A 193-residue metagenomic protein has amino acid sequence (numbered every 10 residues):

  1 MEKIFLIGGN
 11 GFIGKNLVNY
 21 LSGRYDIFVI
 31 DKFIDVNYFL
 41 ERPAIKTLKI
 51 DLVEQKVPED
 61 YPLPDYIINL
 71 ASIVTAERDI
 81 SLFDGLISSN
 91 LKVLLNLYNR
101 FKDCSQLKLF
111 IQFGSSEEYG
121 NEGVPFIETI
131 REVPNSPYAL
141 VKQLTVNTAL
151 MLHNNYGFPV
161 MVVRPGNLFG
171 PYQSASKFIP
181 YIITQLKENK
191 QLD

Functional and structural regions predicted by a protein language model:
I4-G23: N-terminal Rossmann NAD(P)H-binding glycine-rich loop of SDR-like oxidoreductase domains
I7, I30, I67-I73, F110-S116 (+1 more regions): SDR active-site strand-loop-helix element
Y25-I34: Conserved glycine-rich Rossmann-like NAD(P)H-binding loop of the short-chain dehydrogenase/reductase
R42-E54: Rossmann-fold cofactor-recognition segment
L52-S89: NAD(P)H-binding glycine-rich loop region in Rossmannoid oxidoreductase-like domains and their noncatalytic homologs
L95-N135: Conserved Rossmann-fold NAD(P)-dependent oxidoreductase catalytic core, especially the SDR/UDP-sugar
V124, N147-D193: NAD(P)-dependent short-chain dehydrogenase/reductase
P137-L144: Active-site helix of classical SDR
